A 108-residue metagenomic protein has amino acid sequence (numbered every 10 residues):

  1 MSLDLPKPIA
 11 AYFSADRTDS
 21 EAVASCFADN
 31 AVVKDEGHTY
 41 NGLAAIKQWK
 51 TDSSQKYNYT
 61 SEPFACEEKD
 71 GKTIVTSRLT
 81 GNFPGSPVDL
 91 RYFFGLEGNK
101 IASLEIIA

Functional and structural regions predicted by a protein language model:
M1, A15, F27-D29, K69-G71: A short alpha-helix capping/helix-coil boundary motif
M1-T18: Short, aromatic-enriched amphipathic alpha-helices that serve as compact interaction elements
A11, A22, A45-Q48: Alpha-helical elements of Rossmann-like donor-binding domains used by nucleotide-donor carbohydrate transfer enzymes
T18-N30, K34: Short, well-ordered alpha-helical segments enriched in acidic and aromatic residues
S25, H38, G81: Flexible, active-site-adjacent loop/turn segments at secondary-structure boundaries
V32-S53: Short solvent-exposed beta->alpha transition segments
K47-Q48, D52-A108: A beta-strand edge to alpha-helix "cap/lid" segment located at domain peripheries
